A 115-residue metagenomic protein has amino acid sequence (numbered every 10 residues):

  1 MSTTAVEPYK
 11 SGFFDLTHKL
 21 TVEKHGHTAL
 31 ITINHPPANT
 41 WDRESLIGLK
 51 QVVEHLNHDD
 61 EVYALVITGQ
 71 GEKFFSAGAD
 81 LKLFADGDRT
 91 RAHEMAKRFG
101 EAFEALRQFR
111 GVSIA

Functional and structural regions predicted by a protein language model:
M1-T68, T90, E104: Conserved CoA-thioester-binding segment of acyl-CoA-metabolizing enzymes
P8, G12-F13, L83, R98 (+1 more regions): Intrinsic disorder/low-structure terminal segments
G69-A105: Glycine- (often His-adjacent) and acidic-residue-rich active-site loop that binds/positions the CoA thioester
R110-A115: A short, small-residue-rich loop immediately preceding and capping a beta-strand
